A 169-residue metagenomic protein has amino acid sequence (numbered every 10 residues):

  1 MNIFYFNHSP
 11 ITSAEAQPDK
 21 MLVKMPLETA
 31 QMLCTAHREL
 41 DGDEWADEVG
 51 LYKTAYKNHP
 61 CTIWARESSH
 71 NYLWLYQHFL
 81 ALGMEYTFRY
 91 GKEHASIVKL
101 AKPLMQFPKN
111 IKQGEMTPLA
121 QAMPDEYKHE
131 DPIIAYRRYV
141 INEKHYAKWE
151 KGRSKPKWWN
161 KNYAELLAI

Functional and structural regions predicted by a protein language model:
M1-N58, T62-I169: Sequence termini and other peripheral, non-core segments
